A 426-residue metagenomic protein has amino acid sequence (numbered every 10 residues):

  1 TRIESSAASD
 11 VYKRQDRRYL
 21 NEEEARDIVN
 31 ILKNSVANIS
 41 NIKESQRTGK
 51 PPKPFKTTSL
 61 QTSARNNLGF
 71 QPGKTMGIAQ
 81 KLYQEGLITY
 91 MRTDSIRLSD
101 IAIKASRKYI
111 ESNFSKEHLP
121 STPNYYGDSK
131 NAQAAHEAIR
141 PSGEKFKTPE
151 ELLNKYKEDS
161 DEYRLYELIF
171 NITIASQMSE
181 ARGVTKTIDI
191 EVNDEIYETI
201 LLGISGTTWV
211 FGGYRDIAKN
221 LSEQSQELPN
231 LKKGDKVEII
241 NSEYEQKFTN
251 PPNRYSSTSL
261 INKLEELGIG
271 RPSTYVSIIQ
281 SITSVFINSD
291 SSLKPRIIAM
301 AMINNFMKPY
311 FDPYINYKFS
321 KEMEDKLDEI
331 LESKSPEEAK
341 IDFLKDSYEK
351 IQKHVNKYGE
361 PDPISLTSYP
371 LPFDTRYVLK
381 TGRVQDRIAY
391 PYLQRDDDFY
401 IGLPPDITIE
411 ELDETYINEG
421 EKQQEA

Functional and structural regions predicted by a protein language model:
T1-A8, Y12: Single conserved hydrophobic/aromatic residue that forms the stacking wall/gate of nucleotide- or nucleobase-binding
R14-F55, D235: Metal- or metallocofactor-binding catalytic centers and their adjacent structured scaffolds across diverse enzyme
A25-R26, K43, P72, D94-A426: Basic, low-complexity terminal or inter-domain segments flanking catalytic cores
N67-K74: A conserved hydrophobic secondary-structure block that centers on an alpha-helix together with its immediately flanking
M91: Short Lys/Arg-enriched helix C-cap and helix-to-coil transition segments that create basic nucleic-acid-contact patches
